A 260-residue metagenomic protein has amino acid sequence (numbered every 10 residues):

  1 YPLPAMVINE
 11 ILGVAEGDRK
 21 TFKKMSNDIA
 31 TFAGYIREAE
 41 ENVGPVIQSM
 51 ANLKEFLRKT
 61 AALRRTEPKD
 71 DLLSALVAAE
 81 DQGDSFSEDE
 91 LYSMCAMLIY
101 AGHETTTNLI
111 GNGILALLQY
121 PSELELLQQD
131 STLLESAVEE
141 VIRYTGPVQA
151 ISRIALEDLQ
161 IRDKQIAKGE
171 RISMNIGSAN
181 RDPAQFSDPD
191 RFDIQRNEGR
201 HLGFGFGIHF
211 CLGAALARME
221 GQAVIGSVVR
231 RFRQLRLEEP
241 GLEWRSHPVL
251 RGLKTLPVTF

Functional and structural regions predicted by a protein language model:
Y1-F260: Cytochrome P450
